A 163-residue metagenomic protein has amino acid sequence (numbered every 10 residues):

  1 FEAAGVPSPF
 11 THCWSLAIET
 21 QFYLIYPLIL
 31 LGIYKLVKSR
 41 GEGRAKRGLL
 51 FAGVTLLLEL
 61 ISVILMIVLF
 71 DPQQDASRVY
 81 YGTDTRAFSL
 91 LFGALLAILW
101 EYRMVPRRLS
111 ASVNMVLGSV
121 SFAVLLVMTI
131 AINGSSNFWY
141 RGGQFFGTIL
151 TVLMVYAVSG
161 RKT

Functional and structural regions predicted by a protein language model:
F1-T163: Membrane-interface helix/loop caps of multi-pass membrane proteins
